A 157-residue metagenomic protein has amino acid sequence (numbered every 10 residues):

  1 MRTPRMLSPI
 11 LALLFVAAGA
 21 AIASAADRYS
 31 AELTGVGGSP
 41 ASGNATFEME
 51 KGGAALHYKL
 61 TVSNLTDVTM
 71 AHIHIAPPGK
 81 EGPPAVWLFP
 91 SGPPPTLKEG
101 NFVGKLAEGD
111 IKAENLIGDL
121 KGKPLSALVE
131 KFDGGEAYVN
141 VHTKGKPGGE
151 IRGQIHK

Functional and structural regions predicted by a protein language model:
M1-L11: Bacterial N-terminal signal peptides that target proteins for export
S8-P9, F15, E99, L125: Generic hydrophobic-segment detector
L11, F15-S24: Hydrophobic core
A21-K157: N-terminal leader/targeting pre-sequences
